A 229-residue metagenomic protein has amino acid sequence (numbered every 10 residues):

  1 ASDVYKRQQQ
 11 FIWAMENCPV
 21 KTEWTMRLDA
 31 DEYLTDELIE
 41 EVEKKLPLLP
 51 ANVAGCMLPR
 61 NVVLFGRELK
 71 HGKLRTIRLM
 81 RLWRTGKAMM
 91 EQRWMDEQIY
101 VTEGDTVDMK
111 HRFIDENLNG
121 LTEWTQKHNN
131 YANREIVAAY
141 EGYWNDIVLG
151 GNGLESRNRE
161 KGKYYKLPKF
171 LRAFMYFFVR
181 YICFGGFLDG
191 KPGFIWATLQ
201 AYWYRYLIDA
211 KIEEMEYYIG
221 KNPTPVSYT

Functional and structural regions predicted by a protein language model:
A1-Q8, Y228-T229: Conserved small/polar residues in nucleotide/adenosyl-binding loops
Q9, M15, M26-L28, T35-Y218: Catalytic-site signature of metal-activated, phosphate-bearing donor transferases, centered on the GT-A/GT-A-like
V20-W24: Short acidic donor-binding loop at the edge of a beta-strand
Y33, E213, V226-Y228: A generic signature of intrinsically disordered, low-complexity regions enriched in glycine/proline and charged/polar
Y218-S227: Alpha-helical transmembrane segments and their immediate juxtamembrane flanks in integral membrane proteins
